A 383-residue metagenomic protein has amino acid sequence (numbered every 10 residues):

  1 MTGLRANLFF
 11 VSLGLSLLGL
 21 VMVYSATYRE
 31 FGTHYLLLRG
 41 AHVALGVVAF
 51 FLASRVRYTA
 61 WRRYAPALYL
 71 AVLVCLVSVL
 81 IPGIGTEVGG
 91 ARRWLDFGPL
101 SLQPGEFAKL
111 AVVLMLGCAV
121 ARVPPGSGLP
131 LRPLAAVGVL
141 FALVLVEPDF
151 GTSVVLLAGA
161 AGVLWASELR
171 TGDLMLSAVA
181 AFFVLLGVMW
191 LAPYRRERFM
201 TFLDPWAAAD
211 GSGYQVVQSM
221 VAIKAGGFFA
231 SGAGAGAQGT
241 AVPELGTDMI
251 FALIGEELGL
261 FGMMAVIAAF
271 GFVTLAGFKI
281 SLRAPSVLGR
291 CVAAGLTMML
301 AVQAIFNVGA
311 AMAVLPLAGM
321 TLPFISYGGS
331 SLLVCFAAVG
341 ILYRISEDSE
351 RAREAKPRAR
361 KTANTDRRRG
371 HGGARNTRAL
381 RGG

Functional and structural regions predicted by a protein language model:
M1-F10, G14-P148, V308-P323, Y327 (+3 more regions): Membrane-helix boundary/helix-loop-helix interface segments in multi-pass membrane proteins
A41-L45, E256-L275: Hydrophobic alpha-helical transmembrane segments
V48, V56, M115, L186 (+5 more regions): Transmembrane alpha-helix boundary/anchor motif
P66-A67, L73, G126, P130-V146 (+2 more regions): Hydrophobic alpha-helical segments of polytopic membrane proteins
T86-W94, G98-S101, M175-V266, A284-V292: Hydrophobic, glycine- and aromatic-enriched re-entrant/interface helices and adjoining loop segments
V120, G159-D173, Q238-G262, G319-L333: Interfacial segments of multi-pass membrane proteins
M264-A268, T274-G289, A294, P357-G383: Membrane-proximal intracellular helices of multi-pass ion channels
S281-G319, I325: Loop-to-helix entry and N-terminal half of a specific, functionally important transmembrane alpha helix in multi-pass
